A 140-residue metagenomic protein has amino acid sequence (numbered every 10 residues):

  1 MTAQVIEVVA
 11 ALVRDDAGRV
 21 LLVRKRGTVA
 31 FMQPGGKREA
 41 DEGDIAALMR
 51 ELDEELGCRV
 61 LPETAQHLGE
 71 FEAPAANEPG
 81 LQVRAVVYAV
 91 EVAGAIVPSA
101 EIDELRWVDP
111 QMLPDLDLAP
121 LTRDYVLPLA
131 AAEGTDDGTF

Functional and structural regions predicted by a protein language model:
M1-V20, K37: Conserved N-terminal beta-strand and adjoining loop/helix that marks the start of the Nudix/MutT-like hydrolase domain
E7-V9, G18, V83-V86, D103: Change "...and in nucleic-acid phosphodiester-cleaving endonucleases..." to "...and in nucleic-acid processing enzymes
V13-R14, L22, V90, W107: Conserved hydrophobic "DFG−1" position in protein kinase catalytic cores
R19-R59: Conserved Nudix-box catalytic region and its N-terminal flanking loop in Nudix hydrolases and closely related
M32, Q82, W107: Short aromatic/basic micro-patch
R59-E70: A short coil-to-beta-strand element that immediately follows conserved catalytic motifs
E70-V97: Active-site-adjacent beta-strand/loop module that shapes the phosphate/pyrophosphate-binding cleft
V87-A89, V97-L129: NUDIX/MutT-family hydrolases
